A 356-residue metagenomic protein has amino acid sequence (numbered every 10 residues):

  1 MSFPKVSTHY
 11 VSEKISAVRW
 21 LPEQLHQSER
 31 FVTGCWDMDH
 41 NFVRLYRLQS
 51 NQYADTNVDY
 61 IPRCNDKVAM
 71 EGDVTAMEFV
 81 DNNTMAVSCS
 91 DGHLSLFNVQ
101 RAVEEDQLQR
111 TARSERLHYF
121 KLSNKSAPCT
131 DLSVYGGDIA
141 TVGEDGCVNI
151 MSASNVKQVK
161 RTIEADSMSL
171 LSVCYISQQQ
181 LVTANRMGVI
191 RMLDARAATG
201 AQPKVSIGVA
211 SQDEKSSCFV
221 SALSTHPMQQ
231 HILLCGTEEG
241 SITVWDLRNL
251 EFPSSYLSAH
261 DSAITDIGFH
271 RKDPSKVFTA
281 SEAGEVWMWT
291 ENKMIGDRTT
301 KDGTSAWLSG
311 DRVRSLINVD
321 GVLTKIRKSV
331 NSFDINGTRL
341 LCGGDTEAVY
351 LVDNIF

Functional and structural regions predicted by a protein language model:
M1-H9, L25-D66, S95, V99-A112: Beta-propeller domains
E13-P22, E71-F79, Y119-V134, S167-Y175 (+3 more regions): Canonical WD40 repeat/beta-propeller blade segments in eukaryotic WD-repeat proteins
L25-T33, N83-A86, G136-A140, Q178-V182 (+5 more regions): Structural hallmark of WD40 beta-propellers
C35-D37, S88-D91, V142-D145, A184-M187 (+4 more regions): Conserved strand-to-loop turn within each blade of WD40 beta-propeller repeats
R47-Y60, L96-H118, G143-L170, I176-Q180 (+5 more regions): Per-blade loop-tip surfaces of WD-repeat and WD-like beta-propellers in eukaryotic adaptors/scaffolds
D55-N83, E115-Y119: Blade-loop segments of beta-propeller domains
D73, T84, S90-L96, E104 (+1 more regions): Alpha-helical bundle protein-protein interaction modules that mediate dimerization/oligomerization and scaffolding
N331-F356: Blade-level signature of beta-propeller repeat domains, shared across WD40, Kelch, NHL, RCC1 and BNR/Asp-box propellers
